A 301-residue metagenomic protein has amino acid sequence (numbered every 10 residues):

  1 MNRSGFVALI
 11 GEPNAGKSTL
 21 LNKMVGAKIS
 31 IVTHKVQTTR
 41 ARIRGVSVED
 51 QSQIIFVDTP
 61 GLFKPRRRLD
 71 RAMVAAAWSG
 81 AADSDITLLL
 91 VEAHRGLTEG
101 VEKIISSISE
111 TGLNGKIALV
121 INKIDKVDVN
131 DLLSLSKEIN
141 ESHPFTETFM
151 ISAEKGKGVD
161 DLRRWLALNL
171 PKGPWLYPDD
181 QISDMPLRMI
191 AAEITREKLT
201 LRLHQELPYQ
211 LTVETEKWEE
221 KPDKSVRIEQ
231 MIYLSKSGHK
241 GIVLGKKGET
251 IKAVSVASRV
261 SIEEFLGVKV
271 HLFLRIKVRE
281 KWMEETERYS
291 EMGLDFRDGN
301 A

Functional and structural regions predicted by a protein language model:
M1-A75, S79-A81: Conserved G1/Walker A P-loop phosphate-binding module
G16, G158, T250: Conserved glycine(s) of the Walker
K23, A27, V46-D50, P65 (+11 more regions): Conserved, well-folded catalytic cores of nucleic-acid-processing and energy-transducing macromolecular machines
T39, F63-K64, G96-L97, V127-D128 (+1 more regions): Catalytic P-loop NTPase motifs of RecA-like helicase/translocase cores
V48, Q53, A75-T148, E219-P222: Conserved C-terminal guanine-recognition region of P-loop GTPase G domains, centered on the G4
D58, N122, S152: Active-site glycine-centered loops adjacent to acidic/histidine catalytic or metal-binding residues that shape
G115-K116, D125-S183: Canonical P-loop GTPase G-domain recognition
L187-A301: P-loop NTP-binding site
